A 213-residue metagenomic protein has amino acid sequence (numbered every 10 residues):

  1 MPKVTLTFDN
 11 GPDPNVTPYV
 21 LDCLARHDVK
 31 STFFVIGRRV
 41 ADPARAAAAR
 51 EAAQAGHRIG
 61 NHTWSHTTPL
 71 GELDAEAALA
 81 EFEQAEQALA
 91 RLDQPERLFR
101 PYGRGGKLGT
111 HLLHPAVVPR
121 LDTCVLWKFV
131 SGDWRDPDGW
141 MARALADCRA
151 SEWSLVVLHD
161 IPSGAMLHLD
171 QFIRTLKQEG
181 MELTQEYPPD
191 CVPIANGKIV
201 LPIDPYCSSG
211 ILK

Functional and structural regions predicted by a protein language model:
M1-Q84, A88-P95, T175: Active-site beta->alpha N-cap acidic-glycine motif
D13-P14, P137, G164, V200 (+1 more regions): A generic signature of intrinsically disordered, low-complexity regions enriched in glycine/proline and charged/polar
L21, G105, V118, P205-S208: A generic alpha-helix propensity feature with a strong bias for hydrophobic helices
S31, I59, T123-C124, L183: Hydrophobic beta-strand scaffold residues
V40-P43, W64-E182, P189, G197: Catalytic domains of cell-wall/extracellular-matrix polysaccharide-remodeling enzymes, centered on de-N-acetylation
M181-K213: Low-complexity, Gly/Ser/Thr/Pro-rich intrinsically disordered linker/tail segments
